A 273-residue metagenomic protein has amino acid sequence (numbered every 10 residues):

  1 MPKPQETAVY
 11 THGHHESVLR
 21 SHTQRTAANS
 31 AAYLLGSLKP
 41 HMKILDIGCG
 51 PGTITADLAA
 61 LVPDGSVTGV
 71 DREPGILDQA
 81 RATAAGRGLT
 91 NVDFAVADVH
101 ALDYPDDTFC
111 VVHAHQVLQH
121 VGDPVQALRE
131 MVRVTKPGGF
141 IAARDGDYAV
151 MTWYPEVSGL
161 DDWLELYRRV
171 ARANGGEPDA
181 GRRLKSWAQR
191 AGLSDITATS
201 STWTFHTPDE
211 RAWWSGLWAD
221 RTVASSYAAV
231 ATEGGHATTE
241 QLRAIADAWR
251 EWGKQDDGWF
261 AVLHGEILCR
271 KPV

Functional and structural regions predicted by a protein language model:
P2-T26: Class I SAM-dependent methyltransferase Rossmann-like catalytic core, especially the SAM/SAH-binding loop
T23-M42, D57, L61: Conserved alpha-helix/loop element of class I SAM-dependent methyltransferases that forms part of the SAM/SAH-binding
K43-I47, P51-A101: Class I SAM-dependent methyltransferase SAM/SAH-binding core
H100-V111: A short acidic, Gly/Pro-enriched loop at the edge of an enzyme's catalytic core that lines a small-molecule cofactor
C110-P124: A short SAM/SAH-binding and catalytic strip from SAM-dependent methyltransferases
V125-F140: A short glycine-rich, Lys/Arg-flanked "PGG" loop and its adjoining helix->strand segment in the class I
A142-R211: Conserved catalytic/acceptor-binding region of the Class I
Q189, S194-V273: Conserved Class I S-adenosyl-L-methionine
